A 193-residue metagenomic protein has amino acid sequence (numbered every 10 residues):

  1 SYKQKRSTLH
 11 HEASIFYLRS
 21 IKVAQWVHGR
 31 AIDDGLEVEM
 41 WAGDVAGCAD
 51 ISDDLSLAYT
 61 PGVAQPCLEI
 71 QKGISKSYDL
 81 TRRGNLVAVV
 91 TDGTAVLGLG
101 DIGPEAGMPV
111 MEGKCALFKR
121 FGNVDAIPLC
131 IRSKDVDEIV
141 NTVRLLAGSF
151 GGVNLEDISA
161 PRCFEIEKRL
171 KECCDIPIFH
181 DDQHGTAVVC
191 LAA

Functional and structural regions predicted by a protein language model:
Y2, F16-Y17: Aromatic (phenylalanine/tyrosine) cluster motif
Q4-R6: Cationic, low-complexity basic patches in intrinsically disordered or flexible, solvent-exposed regions
T8, A13-S14: Targeting/processing segments of secretory and organellar proteins
L18-D175: N-terminal ligand-binding/catalytic initiation module
F179-A193: A glycine-rich, Thr/Ser-enriched phosphate-binding loop motif common to dinucleotide/cofactor-binding enzymes
